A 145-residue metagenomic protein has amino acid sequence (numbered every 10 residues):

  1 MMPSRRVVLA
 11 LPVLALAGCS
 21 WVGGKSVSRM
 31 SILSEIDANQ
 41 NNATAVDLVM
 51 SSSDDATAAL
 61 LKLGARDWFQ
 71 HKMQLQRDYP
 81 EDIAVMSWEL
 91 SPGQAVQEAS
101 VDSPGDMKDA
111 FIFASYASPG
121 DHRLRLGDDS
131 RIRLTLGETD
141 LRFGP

Functional and structural regions predicted by a protein language model:
R5-L9: N-terminal export leaders
G24-L33: A short, Gly/Thr-enriched small/hydrophobic beta-strand-prone motif that recurs across taxa
S34-A65: Early exported N-terminus immediately downstream of N-terminal targeting peptides
L63-S103: Tryptophan-paired
V96-H122: Helix-rich interaction surfaces within compact, conserved domain-sized segments that mediate assembly or partner
D109, A117-P145: Glycine-rich, aromatic-bearing surface loops/beta-hairpins
